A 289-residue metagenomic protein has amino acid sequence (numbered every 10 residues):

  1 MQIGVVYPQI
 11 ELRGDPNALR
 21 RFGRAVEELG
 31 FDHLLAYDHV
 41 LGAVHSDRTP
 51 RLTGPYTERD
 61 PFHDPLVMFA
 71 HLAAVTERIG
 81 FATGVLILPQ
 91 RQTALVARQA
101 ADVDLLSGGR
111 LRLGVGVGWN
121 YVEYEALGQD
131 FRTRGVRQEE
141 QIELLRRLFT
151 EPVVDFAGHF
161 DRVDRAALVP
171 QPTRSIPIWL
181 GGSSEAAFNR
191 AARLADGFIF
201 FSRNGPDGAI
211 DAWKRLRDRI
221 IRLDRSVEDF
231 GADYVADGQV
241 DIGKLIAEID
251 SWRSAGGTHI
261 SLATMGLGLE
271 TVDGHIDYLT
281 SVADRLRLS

Functional and structural regions predicted by a protein language model:
M1-S289: Active-site-adjacent structural elements that line small-molecule/cofactor binding pockets in enzymes
